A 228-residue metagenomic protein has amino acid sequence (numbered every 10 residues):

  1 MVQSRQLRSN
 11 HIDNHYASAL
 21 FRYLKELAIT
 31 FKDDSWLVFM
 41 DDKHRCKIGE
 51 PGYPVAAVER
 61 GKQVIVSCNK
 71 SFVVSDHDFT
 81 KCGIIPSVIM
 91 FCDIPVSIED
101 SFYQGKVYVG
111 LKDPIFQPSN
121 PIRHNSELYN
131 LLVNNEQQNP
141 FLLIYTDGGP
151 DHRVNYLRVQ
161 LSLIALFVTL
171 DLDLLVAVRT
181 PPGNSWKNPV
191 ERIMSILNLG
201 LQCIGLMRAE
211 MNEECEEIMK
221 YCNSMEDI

Functional and structural regions predicted by a protein language model:
M1-I65: Charge-mixed, compositionally biased segments that are often intrinsically disordered regulatory tracts
A17-F21, Q117-L131, V154-L166: Well-ordered, non-membrane alpha-helical segments in soluble/globular domains
V38-F39, F141-G148, V176-G183, E216: Extended hydrophobic secondary-structure segments that form protein cores and membrane-embedded regions
V64-D151: Electropositive, glycine- and tryptophan-enriched low-complexity nucleic-acid-binding patches
T146-V159, P181-K187: Acidic, metal-coordinating catalytic cores used for nucleic-acid/nucleotide bond scission and strand-transfer chemistry
V178-L199: RNase H-like two-metal-ion nuclease catalytic core shared by retroviral integrases and related mobile-element nucleases
G200-I228: Extended, charge-rich low-complexity interaction segments
